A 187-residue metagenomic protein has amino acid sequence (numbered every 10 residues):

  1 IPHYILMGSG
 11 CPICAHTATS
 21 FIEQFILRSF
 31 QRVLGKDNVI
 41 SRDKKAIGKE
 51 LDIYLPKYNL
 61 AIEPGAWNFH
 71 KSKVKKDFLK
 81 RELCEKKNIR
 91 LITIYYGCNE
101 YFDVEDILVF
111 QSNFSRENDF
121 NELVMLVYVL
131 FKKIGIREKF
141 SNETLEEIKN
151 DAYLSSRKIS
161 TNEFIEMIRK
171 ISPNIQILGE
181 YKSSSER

Functional and structural regions predicted by a protein language model:
I1-V33, I47, P56-L60, S72 (+2 more regions): Functional cation/ligand-contacting sites centered on basic and imidazole/sulfhydryl donors
I40-K44, F69-H70: Conserved BB-loop
I40-R42, L91-I94, I177-G179: A structural preference for short, hydrophobic beta-strand core positions in alpha/beta folds
K44, Y96-N99, Y181-S183: Residue-level "edge-of-site" marker
G48-K49, L79: Alpha-helical scaffolding within the catalytic cores of extracellular/periplasmic polymer-degrading hydrolases
K57-D106: Basic, amphipathic alpha-helical patches used to engage nucleic acids or provide basic targeting signals, exemplified
